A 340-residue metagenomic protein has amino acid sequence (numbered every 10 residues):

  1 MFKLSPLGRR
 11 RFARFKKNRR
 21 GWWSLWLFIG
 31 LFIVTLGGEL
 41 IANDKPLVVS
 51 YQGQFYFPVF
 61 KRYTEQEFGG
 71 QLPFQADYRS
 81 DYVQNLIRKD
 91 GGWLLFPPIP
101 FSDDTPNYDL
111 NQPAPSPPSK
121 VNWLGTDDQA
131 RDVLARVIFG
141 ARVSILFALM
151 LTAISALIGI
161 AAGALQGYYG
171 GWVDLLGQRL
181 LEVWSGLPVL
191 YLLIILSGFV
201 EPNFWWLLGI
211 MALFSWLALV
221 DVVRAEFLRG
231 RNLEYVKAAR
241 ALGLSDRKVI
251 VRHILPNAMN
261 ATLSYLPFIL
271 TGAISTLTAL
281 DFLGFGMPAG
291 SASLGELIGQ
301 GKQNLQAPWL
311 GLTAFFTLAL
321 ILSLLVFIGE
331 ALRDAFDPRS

Functional and structural regions predicted by a protein language model:
M1-A156, I160, A164-L165, N304-L324 (+2 more regions): Gly/Trp-centered helix-boundary motif
T126-S340: Alpha-helical transmembrane segments of integral membrane proteins, especially multi-pass inner/plasma-membrane
